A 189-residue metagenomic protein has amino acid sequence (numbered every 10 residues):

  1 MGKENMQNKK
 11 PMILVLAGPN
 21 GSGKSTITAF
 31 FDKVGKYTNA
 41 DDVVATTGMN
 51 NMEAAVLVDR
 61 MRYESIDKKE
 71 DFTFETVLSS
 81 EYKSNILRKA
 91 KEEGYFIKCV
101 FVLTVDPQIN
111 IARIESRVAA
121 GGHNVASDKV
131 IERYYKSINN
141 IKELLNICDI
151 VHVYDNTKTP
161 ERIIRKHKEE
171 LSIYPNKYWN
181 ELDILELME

Functional and structural regions predicted by a protein language model:
G2-K10, S65-I66: Phosphate-binding P-loop
I13-V15: Short hydrophobic/aromatic beta-strand immediately N-terminal to the Walker A/P-loop
P19-N20: The conserved Walker
G23: Conserved glycine(s) of the Walker
T26-F72: Conserved substrate/cofactor phosphate-moiety recognition/catalytic segment in nucleotide-dependent phosphotransferases
N51-A55, S80, Y134: A conditional alpha-helix N-cap/helix-loop micro-motif detector
E81-P160: Replace "adjacent to P-loop NTPase cores in ATP/GTP-dependent enzymes" with "adjacent to NTP-binding cores
L145-E189: NTP-dependent small-molecule kinase module
